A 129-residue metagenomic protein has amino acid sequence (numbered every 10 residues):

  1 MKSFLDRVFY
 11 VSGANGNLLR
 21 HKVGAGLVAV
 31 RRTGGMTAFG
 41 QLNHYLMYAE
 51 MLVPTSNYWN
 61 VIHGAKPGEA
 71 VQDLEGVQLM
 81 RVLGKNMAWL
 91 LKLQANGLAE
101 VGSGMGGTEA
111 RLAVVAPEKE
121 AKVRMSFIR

Functional and structural regions predicted by a protein language model:
M1-Y58: Helix-loop-strand module that forms the ligand-binding subsite of alpha/beta enzymes
L52-R129: Glycine-rich phosphate/pyrophosphate-binding loop and the adjoining helix
